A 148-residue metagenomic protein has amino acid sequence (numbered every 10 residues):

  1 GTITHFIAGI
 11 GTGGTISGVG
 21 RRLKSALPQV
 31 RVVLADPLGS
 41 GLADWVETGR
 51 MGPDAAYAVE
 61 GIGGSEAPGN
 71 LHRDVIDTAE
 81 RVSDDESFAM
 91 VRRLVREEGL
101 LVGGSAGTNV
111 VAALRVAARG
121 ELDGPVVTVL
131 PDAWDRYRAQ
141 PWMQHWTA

Functional and structural regions predicted by a protein language model:
G1-R31: Glycine-rich ThDP/TPP pyrophosphate-binding loop and its adjacent helix/strand module within ThDP-dependent enzymes
I3-H5, L100, G104, T108 (+1 more regions): Terminal helix/beta-alpha structural elements that buttress the NAD(P)+-binding lobe
G9, V33-A35, V129: Generic beta-sheet signal
G9-V19, L42, S105-A113: Short glycine/serine/threonine-rich phosphate/pyrophosphate-binding segments that cradle anionic phosphate groups
G20, K24, V95, A117-A118: N-terminal cationic-hydrophobic initiation segments that often serve targeting/anchoring roles
S25-G104, P141-A148: Active-site/ligand-binding loops adjacent to catalytic centers
A56, V111-A148: Phosphate-binding loop/pocket of nucleotide- and phosphate-handling active sites
